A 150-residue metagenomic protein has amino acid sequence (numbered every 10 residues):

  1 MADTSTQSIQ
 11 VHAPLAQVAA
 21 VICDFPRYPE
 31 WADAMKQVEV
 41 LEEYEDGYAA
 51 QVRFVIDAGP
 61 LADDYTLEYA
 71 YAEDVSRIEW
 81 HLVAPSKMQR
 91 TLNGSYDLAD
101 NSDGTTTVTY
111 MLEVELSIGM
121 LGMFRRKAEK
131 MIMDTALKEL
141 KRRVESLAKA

Functional and structural regions predicted by a protein language model:
M1-G47, E139, A150: Hydrophobic ligand-binding cavity/cleft-lining segments
V21-I22, Y48-V52, V75-L82: Short Pro/Gly-enriched beta-strand edge/turn motifs at strand-loop
P26, E129, M133, L137-A148: Short amphipathic alpha-helical signal-transduction/dimerization elements
P29-D33, E42-Y44, D57-T105, E113-E115 (+2 more regions): Hydrophobic-ligand binding "helix-grip"
Q37-L41, D100, K127-K130: Juxtamembrane/interface motifs at transmembrane-helix termini
E113-T135: A short acidic/glycine-rich loop-to-helix N-cap element
